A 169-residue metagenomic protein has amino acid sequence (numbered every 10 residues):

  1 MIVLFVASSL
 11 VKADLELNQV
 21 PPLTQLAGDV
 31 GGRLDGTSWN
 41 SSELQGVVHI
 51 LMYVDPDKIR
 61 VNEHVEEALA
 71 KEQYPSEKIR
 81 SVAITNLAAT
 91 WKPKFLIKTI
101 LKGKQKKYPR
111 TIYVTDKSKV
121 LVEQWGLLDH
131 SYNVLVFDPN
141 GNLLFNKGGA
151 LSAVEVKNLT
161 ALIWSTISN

Functional and structural regions predicted by a protein language model:
L4, S9-A27: N-proximal helix/coil linker or "cap" segments that precede and/or mark the start of modular domains
T24-V48: A short beta-strand-turn-helix
S41, N62, E66-L69, V122 (+2 more regions): Extracytoplasmic/secreted envelope proteins and their assembly/folding machinery, especially bacterial periplasmic
Q45-H49, E77-R80, R110, S131-Y132 (+1 more regions): Loop/turn elements at helix/coil->beta-strand transitions in domains of secreted/extracellular proteins
V47-H49, D57-K104: Structural microenvironment flanking redox-active thiols in thiol-disulfide oxidoreductases
P56-R60, L87-W91, S118-L121, L143 (+1 more regions): Solvent-exposed loop/turn segments at secondary-structure junctions within structured extracellular/periplasmic domains
V82, T99-H130: Short, internal strand/loop/helix patches that form the active-site neighborhood or redox-interaction surface
H130-N169: Thiol-/selenol-based redox modules, centered on thioredoxin-like and closely related oxidoreductase domains
